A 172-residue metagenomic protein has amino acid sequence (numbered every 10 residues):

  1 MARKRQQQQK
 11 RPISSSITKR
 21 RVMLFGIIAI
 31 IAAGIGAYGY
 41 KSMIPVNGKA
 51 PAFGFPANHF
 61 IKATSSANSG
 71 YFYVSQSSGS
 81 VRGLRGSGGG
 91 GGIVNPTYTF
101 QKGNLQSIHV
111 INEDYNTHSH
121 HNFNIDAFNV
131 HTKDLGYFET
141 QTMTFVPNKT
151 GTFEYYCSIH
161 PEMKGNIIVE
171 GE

Functional and structural regions predicted by a protein language model:
A2-E172: Extracytoplasmic copper-binding redox domains, predominantly the cupredoxin/blue-copper superfamily
